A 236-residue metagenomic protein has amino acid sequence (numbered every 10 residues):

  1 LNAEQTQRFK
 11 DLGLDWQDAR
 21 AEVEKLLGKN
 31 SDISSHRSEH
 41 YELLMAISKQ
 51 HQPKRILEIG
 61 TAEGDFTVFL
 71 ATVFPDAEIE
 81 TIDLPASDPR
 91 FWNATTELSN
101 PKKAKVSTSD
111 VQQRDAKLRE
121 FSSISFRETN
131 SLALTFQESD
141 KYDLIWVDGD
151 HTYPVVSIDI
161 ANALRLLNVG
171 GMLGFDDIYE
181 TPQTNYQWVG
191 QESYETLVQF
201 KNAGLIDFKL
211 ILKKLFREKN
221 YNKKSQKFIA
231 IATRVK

Functional and structural regions predicted by a protein language model:
Q5-H51: Class I SAM-dependent methyltransferase Rossmann-like catalytic core, especially the SAM/SAH-binding loop
N30, S35, E42-K236: S-adenosylmethionine/decaboxylated-SAM
